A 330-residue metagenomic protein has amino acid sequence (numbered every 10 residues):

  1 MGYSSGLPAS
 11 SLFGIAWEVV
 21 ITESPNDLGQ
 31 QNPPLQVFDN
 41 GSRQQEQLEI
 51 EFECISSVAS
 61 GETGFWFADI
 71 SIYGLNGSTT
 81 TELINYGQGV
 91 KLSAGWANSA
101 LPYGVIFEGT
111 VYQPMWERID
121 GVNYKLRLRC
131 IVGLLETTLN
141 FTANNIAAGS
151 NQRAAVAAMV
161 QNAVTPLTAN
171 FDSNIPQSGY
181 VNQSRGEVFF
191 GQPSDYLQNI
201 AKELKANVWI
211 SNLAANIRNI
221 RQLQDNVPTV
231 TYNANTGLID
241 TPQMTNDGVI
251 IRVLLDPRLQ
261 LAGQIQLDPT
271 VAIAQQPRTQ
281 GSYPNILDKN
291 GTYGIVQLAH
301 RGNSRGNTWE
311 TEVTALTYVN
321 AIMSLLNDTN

Functional and structural regions predicted by a protein language model:
M1-N85, I131-L135, T229-A272, P277-N330: Juxtamembrane "anchor/assembly" segments of surface/extracellular structural proteins
G14-A16, F67, G87-G89, I106-E108 (+1 more regions): Broad gene-expression machinery/nucleic-acid interaction feature
I50-S56, L92, A169, S173 (+2 more regions): Generic structural motif
G77-T80, S99-A100, E117-R118, E136-T137 (+4 more regions): Short beta-strands and strand-coil junctions in structured, solvent-facing domains, enriched
A94-W96, P269: Conserved "cap/hinge" positions at secondary-structure junctions
N98-C130, G281-G302: Short beta-strand and beta-hairpin "edge-sheet" elements
R118-T229: Charged- and aromatic-enriched interaction segments used to assemble and dock large macromolecular complexes
